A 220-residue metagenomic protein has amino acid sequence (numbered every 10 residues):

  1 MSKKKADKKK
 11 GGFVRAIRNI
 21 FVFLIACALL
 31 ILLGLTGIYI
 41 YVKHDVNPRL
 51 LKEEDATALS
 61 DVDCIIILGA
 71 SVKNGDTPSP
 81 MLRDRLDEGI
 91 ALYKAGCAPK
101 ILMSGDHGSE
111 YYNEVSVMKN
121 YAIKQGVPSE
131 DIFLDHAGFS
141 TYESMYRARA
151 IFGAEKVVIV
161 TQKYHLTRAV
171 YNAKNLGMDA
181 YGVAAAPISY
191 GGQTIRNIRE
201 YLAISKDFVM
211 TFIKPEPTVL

Functional and structural regions predicted by a protein language model:
M1-K3: N-terminal targeting leaders characterized by basic, low-complexity, disordered sequences that direct proteins
K5-E54: N-terminal type II signal-anchor transmembrane helix that functions as the membrane-insertion/stop-transfer segment
K8-R15, S189, Q193-R196, E200: Coil-to-alpha-helix initiation sites in intrinsically disordered, low-complexity, charged segments
I38-N197: A structural signal for short, hydrophobic/glycine-enriched beta-strand patches
T194-E216: A transmembrane-helix-recognition feature enriched in membrane-embedded lipid enzymes and envelope glyco-/phospholipid
V219-L220: Internal, active-site/partner-interface "lid" segment
